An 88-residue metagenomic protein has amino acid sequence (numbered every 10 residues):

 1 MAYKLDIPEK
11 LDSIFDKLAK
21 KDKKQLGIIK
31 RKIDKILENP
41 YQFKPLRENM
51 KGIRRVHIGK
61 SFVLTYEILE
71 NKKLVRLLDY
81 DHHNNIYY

Functional and structural regions predicted by a protein language model:
A2-L5, D16, K20-L26, I58-V63 (+1 more regions): Enriched for short, Lys/Arg-rich terminal
D12, R47, Y87: Nucleotide phosphate-binding site architecture
I14, P40-Q42, S61: Intrinsic disorder/low-structure terminal segments
R31-V56: A short, surface-exposed loop/turn module that caps and links secondary-structure elements
